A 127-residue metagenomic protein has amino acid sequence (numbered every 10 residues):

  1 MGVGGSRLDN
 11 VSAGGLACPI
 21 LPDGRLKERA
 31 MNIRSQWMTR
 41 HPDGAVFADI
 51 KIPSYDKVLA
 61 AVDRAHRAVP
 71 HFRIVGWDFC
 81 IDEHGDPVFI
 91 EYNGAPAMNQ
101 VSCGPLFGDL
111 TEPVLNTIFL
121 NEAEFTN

Functional and structural regions predicted by a protein language model:
M1-A60: ATP-dependent carboxylate/phosphate-activation module, predominantly the ATP-grasp catalytic core and closely related
T39-A60, R67-F72, I81-N127: C-terminal active-site "lid" helix and adjoining low-complexity regulatory extension at the edge of ATP-using catalytic
W77-F79: Hydrophobic residue at the +6 position relative to the catalytic HRD Asp in the kinase catalytic loop
